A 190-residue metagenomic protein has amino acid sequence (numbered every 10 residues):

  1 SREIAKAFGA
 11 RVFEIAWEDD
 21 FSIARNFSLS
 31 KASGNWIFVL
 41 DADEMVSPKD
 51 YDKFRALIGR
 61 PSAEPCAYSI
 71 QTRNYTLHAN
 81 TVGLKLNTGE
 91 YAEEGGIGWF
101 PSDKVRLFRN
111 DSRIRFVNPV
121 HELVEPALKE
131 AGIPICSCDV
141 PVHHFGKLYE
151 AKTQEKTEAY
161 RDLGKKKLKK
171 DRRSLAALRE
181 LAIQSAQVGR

Functional and structural regions predicted by a protein language model:
S1-E14, E18: Acidic donor-binding segment of Leloir-type glycosyltransferases
A7, N26-W36: Active-site nucleotide-sugar/metal-binding loop of Leloir-type enzymes
D19, N35, I114: Glycine-centered loop/turn positions within well-structured domains that cap or flank conserved ligand/cofactor-binding
S22-L29, L40, V46-G189: Catalytic-site signature of metal-activated, phosphate-bearing donor transferases, centered on the GT-A/GT-A-like
